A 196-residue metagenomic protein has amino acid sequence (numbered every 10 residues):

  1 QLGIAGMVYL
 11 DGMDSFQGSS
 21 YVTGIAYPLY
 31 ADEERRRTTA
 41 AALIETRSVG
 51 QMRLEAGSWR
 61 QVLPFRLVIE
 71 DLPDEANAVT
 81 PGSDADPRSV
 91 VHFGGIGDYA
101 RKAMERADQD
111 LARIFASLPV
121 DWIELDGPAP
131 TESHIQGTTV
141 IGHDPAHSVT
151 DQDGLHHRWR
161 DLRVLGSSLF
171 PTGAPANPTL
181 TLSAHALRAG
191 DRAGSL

Functional and structural regions predicted by a protein language model:
Q1-S20, G166, T179, H185 (+1 more regions): Glycine-rich loop(s) and the adjacent beta-strand/alpha-helix scaffold that form part
L2-I96, R101, H157, P171: FAD cofactor-binding and catalytic pocket of flavoenzymes
L67, P81, L111, I141 (+1 more regions): A residue-level signal for conserved active-site and pocket-lining positions in enzyme catalytic cores
L72, D86, A116, A146 (+1 more regions): Residue-level marker of positions within ordered structural domains that often coincide with functionally constrained
G94-G95, Y99-G173, T179: A glycine-rich dinucleotide-binding beta-alpha-beta segment and adjacent secondary-structure elements that constitute
D110-R113, R188, R192: Alpha-helical scaffold segments in soluble metabolic enzymes
